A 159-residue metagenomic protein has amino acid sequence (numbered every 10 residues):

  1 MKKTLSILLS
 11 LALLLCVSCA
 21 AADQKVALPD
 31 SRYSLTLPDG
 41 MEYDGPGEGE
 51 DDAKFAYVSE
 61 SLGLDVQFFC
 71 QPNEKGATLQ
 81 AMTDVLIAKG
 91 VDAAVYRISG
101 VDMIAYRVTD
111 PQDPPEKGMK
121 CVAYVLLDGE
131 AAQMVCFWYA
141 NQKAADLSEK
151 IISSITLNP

Functional and structural regions predicted by a protein language model:
M1-L9: Positively charged n-region of N-terminal signal peptides that target proteins for export
L8-C16: Bacterial N-terminal signal peptides
L15-A27: Sec-dependent signal peptide cleavage junction
A22-K25, D51-K54, S99-T109: Short, hydrophobic/aromatic-rich segments at coil-to-beta transitions
Q24-S34, Q142: Short aromatic-glycine motifs in intrinsically disordered, low-complexity regions
S31-A77, T109-P115: Secretory pathway targeting signatures of secreted, lumenal, and periplasmic proteins
D39-M41, M134-P159: Surface-exposed amphipathic alpha-helical segments
T83-G129: Signature of long, low-cysteine stretches enriched in small and polar/charged residues
